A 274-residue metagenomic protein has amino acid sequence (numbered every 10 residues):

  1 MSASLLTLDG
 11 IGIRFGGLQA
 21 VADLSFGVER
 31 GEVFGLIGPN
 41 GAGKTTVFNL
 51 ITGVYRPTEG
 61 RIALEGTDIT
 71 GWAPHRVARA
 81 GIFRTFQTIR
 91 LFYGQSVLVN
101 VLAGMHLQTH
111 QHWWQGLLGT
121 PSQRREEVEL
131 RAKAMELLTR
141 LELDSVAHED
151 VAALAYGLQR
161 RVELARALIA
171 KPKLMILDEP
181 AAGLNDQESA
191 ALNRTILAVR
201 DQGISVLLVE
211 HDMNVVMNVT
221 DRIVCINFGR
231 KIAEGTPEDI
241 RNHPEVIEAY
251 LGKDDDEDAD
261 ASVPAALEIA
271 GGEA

Functional and structural regions predicted by a protein language model:
S2-A274: Glycine-rich phosphate-binding loops of nucleotide-dependent enzymes
